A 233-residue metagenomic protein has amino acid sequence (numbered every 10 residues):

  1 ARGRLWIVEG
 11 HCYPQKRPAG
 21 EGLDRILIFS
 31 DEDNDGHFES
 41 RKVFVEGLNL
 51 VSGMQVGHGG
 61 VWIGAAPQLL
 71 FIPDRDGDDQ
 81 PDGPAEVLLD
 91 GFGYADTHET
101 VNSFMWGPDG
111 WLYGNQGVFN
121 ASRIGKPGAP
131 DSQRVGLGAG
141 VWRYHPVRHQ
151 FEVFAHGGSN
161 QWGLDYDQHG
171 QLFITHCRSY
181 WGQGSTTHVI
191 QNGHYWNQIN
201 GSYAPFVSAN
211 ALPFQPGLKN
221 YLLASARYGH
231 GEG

Functional and structural regions predicted by a protein language model:
A1-G233: Beta-propeller domains with acidic blade repeats across secreted/periplasmic ectodomains and cytosolic WD/CNH propellers
